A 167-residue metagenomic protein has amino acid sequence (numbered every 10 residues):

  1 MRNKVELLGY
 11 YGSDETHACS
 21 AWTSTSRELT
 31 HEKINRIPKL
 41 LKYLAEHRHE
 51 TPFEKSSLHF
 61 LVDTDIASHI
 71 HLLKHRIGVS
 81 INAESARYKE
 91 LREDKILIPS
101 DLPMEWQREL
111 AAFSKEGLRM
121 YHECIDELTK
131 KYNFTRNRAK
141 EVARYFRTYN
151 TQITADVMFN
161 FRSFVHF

Functional and structural regions predicted by a protein language model:
M1-F167: Family-specific signature for flavin-dependent thymidylate synthase
